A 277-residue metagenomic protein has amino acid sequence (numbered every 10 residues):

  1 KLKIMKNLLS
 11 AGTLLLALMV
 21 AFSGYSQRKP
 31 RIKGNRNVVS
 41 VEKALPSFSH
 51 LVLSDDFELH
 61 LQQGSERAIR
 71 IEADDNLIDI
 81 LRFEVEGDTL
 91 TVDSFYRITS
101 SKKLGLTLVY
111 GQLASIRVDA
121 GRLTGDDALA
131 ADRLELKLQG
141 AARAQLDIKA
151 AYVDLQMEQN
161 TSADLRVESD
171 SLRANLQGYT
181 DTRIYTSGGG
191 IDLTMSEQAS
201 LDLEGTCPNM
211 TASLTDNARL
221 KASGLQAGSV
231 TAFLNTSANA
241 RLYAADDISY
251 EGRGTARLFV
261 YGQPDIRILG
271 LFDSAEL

Functional and structural regions predicted by a protein language model:
K1-I4: Short, Lys/Arg-enriched N-terminal segments with co-localized hydrophobic residues within the first ~10-30 amino acids
N7-A11, G24-I78, T91-V109, T124-D126 (+1 more regions): Short acidic/polar N-terminal linker immediately downstream of export determinants
L8, T13, V153-M157: A generic hydrophobic-segment detector
G12-A21: Bacterial N-terminal signal peptides
S49-L61, L106-L108, L113-L277: Extended, compositionally simple hydrophobic/Ser/Thr-rich segments that build repetitive fibrous architectures
R70, T89-T91, R183, K221: General beta-strand recognition
